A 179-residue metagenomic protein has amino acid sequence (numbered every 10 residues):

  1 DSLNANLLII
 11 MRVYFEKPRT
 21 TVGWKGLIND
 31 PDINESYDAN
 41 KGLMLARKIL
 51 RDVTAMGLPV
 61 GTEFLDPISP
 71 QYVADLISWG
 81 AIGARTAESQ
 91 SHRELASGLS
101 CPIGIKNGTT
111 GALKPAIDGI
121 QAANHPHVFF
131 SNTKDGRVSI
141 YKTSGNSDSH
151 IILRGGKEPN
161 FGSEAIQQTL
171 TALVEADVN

Functional and structural regions predicted by a protein language model:
D1, V178-N179: Short acidic catalytic loops
L3-E175: Active-site-facing alpha/beta catalytic cores
